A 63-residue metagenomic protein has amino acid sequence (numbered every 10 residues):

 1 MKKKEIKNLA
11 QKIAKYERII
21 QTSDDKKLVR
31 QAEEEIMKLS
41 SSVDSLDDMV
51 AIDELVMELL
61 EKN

Functional and structural regions predicted by a protein language model:
M1-K27, L60-E61: N-terminal acidic leader/helix
R18-I19, K26-N63: Short, charge-rich amphipathic interface segments used for partner binding and complex assembly
